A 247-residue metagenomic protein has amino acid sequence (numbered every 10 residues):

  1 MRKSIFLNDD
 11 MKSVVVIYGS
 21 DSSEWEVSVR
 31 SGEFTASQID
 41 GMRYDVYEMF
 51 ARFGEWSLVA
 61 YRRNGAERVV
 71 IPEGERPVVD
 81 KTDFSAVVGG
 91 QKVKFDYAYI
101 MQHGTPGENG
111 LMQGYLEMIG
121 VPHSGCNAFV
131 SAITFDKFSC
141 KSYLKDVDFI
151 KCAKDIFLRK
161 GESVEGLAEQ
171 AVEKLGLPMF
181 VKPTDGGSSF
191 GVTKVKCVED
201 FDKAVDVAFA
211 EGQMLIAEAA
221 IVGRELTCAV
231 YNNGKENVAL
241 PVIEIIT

Functional and structural regions predicted by a protein language model:
M1-F129, I133-S139, Y143, R159-L167: ATP-binding N-terminal substructure of ATP-dependent carboxylate-amine bond-forming enzymes
K12, W56, A153, R224-L226 (+1 more regions): Change "...and in nucleic-acid phosphodiester-cleaving endonucleases..." to "...and in nucleic-acid processing enzymes
S28, C152-F157, M179-D206, E225-T227: Glycine-rich phosphate-binding loop of ATP-grasp-fold ATP-dependent ligases
V46, P122-H123, K151-C152, M179 (+1 more regions): Hydrophobic beta-strand scaffold residues
R63-E67, K141-K145, Q170-E173, V198 (+1 more regions): Short, hinge-like loop/turn segments at secondary-structure boundaries
Y143-K151, V207: Basic phosphate/pyrophosphate-binding loop/patch that engages nucleotide-derived ligands
L144, A171-V192, Q213-V222: ATP-grasp fold ATP-binding core
K196-T247: Phosphate-binding site of ATP-dependent enzymes
